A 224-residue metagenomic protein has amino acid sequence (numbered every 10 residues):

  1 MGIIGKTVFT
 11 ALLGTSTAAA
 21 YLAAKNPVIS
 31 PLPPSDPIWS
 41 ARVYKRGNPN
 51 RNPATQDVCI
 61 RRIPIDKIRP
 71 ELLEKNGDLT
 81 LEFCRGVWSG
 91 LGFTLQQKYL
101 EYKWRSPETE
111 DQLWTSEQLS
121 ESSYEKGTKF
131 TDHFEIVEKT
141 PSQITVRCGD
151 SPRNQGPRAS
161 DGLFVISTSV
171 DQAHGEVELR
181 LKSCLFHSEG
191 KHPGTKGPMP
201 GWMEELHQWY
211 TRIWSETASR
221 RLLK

Functional and structural regions predicted by a protein language model:
M1, S142, A173-E178, K224: Cytosol/nucleoplasm-facing, intrinsically disordered, low-complexity tails of endomembrane-system membrane proteins
M1-G5, P193-K196: Membrane-lumen (extracellular) interface motif
G2-I29: Terminal signal-anchor or tail-anchor transmembrane helices that tether membrane-associated enzymes to cellular
Y21-E125: Hydrophobic ligand-binding cavity/cleft-lining segments
P64-I68, G149, C184-F186: Solvent-exposed residues in well-ordered beta-strands and their adjoining turns, especially edge/terminal strands
K129-A173: Hydrophobic-ligand binding "helix-grip"
P157-E204: Beta-strand/loop substructures that line and gate deep hydrophobic ligand-binding cavities in soluble
K196-K224: A conserved amphipathic terminal alpha-helix motif
